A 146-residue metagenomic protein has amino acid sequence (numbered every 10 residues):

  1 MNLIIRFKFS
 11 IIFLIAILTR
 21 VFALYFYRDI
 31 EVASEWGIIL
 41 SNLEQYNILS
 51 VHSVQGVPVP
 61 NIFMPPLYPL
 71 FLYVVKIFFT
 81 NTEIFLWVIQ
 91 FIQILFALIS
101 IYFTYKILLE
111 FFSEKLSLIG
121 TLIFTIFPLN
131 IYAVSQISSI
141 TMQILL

Functional and structural regions predicted by a protein language model:
I5-A33: Transmembrane signal-anchor helices characteristic of membrane glycosylation enzymes that use polyprenol
I5-F7, T82-W87, F111-I119: Membrane-helix interface segments
S10, V88-F112: Transmembrane-helix motifs of polytopic, lipid-linked glycan transferases
F13-T19, G120-P128: Short helix- or helix-capping micro-motifs that position conserved polar/aromatic residues at function-defining sites
V21, V32-P60, L67-L70, V74-I77: Extracytosolic helix-loop segments that constitute the early lumenal/periplasmic catalytic or substrate-binding loops
L24, P60-M64, V75, F85-L95 (+3 more regions): Membrane-embedded glycan-lipid processing machinery
W36-I38, A97-I101, F124, S139-L146: Hydrophobic core segments of transmembrane alpha-helices in multi-pass, intramembrane catalytic enzymes
I101-I126, I144-L145: Transmembrane-helix signature of polytopic, membrane-embedded enzymes that assemble or transfer cell-envelope glycans
